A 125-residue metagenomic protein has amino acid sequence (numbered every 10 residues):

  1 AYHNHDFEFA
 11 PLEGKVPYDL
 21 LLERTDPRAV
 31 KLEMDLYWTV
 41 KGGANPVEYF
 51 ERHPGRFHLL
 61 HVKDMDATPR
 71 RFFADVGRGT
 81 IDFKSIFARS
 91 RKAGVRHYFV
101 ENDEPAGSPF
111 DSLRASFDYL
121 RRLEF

Functional and structural regions predicted by a protein language model:
A1-A10, P17: Conserved anion-binding
Y2, E33-D35: Short catalytic-loop micro-motif centered on adjacent basic/acidic residues
L12-K31, W38-F125: Histidine-acidic metal/acid-base catalytic patches
